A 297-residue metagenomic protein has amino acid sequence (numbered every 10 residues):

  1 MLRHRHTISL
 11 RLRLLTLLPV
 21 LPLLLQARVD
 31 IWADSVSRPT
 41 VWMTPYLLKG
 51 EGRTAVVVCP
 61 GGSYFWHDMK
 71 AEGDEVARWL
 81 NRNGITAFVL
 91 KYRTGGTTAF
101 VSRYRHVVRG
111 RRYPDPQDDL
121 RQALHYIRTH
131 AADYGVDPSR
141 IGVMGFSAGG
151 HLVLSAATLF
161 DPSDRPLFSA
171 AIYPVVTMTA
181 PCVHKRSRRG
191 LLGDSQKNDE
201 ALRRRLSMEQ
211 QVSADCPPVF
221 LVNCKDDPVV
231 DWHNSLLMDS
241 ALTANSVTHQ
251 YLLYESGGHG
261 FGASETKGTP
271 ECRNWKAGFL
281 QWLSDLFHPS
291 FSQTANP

Functional and structural regions predicted by a protein language model:
A27-E51, Y113: N-terminal cap/lid segment of alpha/beta-hydrolase-fold proteins
W32-D34, P174-Q211, E271: Mobile cap/lid helix-loop segments that gate and shape the active-site cleft of serine hydrolases
V36, W42, T98-H106, W232 (+1 more regions): C-terminal catalytic histidine-bearing segment of alpha/beta-hydrolase fold enzymes
R53-G61: Short beta-strand element of the alpha/beta-hydrolase
D68-M69, F88-P138, G268-C272: Catalytic nucleophile-loop/oxyanion-hole region of alpha/beta-hydrolase and closely related hydrolase-like folds
K70-F88: Short amphipathic alpha-helix adjacent to the substrate-entry channel of hydrolases
R121-R186, R203: Primarily recognizes the serine-hydrolase "nucleophile elbow" in alpha/beta-hydrolase and SGNH/GDSL folds
D215, L221-N223, D227: Short beta-strand/loop motif that positions the catalytic acidic residue of the alpha/beta-hydrolase fold
